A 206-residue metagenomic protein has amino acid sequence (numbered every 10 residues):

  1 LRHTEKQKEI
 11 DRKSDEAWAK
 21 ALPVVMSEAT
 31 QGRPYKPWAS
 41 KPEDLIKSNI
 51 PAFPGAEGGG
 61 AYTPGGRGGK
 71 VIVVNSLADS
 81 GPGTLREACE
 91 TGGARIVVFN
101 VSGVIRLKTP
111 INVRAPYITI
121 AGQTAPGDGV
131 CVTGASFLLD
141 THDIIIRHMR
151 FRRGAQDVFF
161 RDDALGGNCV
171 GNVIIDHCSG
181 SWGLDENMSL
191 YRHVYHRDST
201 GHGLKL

Functional and structural regions predicted by a protein language model:
L1-A78, P82-I96, R106: Extracellular "leader-to-stem" segments immediately downstream of a signal peptide or signal-anchor in secreted/lumenal
G69-V71, F160-D162, D185: Short, solvent-exposed beta-strand edge segments and adjacent coil->beta transition regions
A78-D79, S102-V104, T124-P126: Acidic glycine-/aspartate-rich tracts in secreted/extracellular proteins
L85-G93, I105-A121, V130-R147, R153-V170 (+1 more regions): Extracellular beta-strand-rich solenoid/capping regions of secreted or surface-exposed proteins that bind or remodel
N100, S189-Y191: A cross-family glycoside hydrolase active-site/sugar-binding cleft signature
Y117, A121-G122, P126, H142-R153 (+2 more regions): Right-handed parallel beta-helix
